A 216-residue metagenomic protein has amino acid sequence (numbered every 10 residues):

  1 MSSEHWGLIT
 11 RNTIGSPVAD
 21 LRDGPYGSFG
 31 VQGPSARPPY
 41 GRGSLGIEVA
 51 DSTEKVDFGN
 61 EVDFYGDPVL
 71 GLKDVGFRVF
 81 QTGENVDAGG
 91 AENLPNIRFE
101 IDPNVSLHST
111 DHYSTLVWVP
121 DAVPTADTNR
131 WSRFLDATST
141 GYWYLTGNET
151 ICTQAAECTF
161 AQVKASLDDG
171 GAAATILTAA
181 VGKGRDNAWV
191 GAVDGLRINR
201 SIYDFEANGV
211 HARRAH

Functional and structural regions predicted by a protein language model:
M1-P25, F205, G209-H216: Extracellular carbohydrate-recognition regions
S3, R42, V69-G76, E92-R98 (+2 more regions): Extracellular structured ligand-interaction cores
G30-D57: Short carbohydrate-recognition loop motifs
V49, V79-Q81, I101-P103, V181-K183: Short beta-strand segments enriched in hydrophobic/aromatic residues within well-folded beta-rich domains
E54, G66-P68, L107: Surface-exposed loop/turn motifs in large extracellular/passenger domains
V62-V75, D168-G170: Extracellular/lumenal carbohydrate-interaction signature centered on repeated Trp-anchored short motifs
Q81-Q154: Extracellular ligand-binding interfaces
L135-A215: Terminal, low-complexity interaction segments
